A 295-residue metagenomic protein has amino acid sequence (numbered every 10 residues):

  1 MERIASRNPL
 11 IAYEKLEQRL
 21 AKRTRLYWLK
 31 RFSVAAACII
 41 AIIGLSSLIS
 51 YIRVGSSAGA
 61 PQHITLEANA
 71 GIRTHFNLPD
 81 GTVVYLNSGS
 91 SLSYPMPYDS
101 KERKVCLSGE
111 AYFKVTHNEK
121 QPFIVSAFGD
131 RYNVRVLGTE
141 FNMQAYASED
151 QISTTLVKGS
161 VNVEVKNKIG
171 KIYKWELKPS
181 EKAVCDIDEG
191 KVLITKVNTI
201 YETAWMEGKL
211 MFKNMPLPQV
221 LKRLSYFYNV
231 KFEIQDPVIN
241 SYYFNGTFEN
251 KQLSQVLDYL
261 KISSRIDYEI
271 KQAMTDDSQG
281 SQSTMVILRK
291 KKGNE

Functional and structural regions predicted by a protein language model:
M1-G59, S254-E295: Extreme N-terminal targeting/processing segments
E2-P9, E67, L210-K213, G246-E249: Alpha-helix initiation/capping motif
E14, Y51-S57, P97-C106, I124 (+1 more regions): Short N-terminal helix-initiation segments at or just after the protein's N-terminus
L26, A58-Q62, R131-N133, I234-Y243: Short, charged, low-hydrophobicity "junction" segments
S47-S50, E189-V192, Y226-F227: Short, composition-biased local secondary-structure segments
Q62-E189: Short, small/hydrophobic-biased targeting/export segments
L193-E295: N-terminal export/assembly leaders
